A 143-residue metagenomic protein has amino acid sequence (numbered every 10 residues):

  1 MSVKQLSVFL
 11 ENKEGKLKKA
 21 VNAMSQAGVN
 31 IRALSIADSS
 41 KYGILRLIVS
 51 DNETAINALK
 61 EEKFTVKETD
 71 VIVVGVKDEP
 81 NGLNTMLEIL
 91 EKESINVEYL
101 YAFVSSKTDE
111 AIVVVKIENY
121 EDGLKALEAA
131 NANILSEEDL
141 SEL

Functional and structural regions predicted by a protein language model:
M1-L143: A conserved regulatory-domain signal marking ACT and ACT-like small-molecule sensing domains and adjacent regulatory
